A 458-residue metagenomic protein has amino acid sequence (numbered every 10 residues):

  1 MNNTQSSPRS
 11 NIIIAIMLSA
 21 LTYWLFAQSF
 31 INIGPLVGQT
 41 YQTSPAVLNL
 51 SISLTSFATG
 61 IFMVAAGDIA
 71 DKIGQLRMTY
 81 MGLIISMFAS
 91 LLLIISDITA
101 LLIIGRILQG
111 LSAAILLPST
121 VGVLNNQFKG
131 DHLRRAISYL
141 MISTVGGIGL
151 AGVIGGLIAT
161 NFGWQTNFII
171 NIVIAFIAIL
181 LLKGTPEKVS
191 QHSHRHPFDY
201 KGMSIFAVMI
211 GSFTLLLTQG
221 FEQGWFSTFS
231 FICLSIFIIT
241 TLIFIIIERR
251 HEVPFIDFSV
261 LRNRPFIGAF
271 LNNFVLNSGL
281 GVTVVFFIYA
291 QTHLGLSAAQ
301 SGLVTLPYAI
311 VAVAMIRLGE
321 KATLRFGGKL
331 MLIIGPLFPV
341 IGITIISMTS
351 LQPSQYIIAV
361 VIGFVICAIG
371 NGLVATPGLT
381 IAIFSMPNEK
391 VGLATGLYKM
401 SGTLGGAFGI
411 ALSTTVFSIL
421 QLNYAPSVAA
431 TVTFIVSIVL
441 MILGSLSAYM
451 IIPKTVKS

Functional and structural regions predicted by a protein language model:
N11-F26, F30-N32, T228-S230, E252-V456: 12-transmembrane solute porter fold
S29-Q42, I69, L124, Y289-G295: Membrane-interface helix caps of multi-pass secondary transporters
I33-F62, A299-L303: Extracellular/periplasmic helix-loop-helix junction of adjacent transmembrane segments in MFS-like secondary
V37-G38, I69-A70, I154-F162, L217 (+3 more regions): Interfacial helix-cap and linker-helix signal at transmembrane-aqueous boundaries of multi-pass secondary transporters
P45-A46, G130-L140, A298, N388-L397: Loop-to-transmembrane helix entry/capping segments in MFS-fold secondary transporters and related SLC/MFSD carriers
S53-G67, L117-V121, L306-L318: Central cavity-lining transmembrane alpha-helices of secondary-active solute carriers, predominantly the Major
G67-K201: Helix-loop-helix hairpins in multi-pass membrane proteins, especially solute transporters
T160-N272, V304: Hydrophobic transmembrane-helix bundles of small-molecule transporters
